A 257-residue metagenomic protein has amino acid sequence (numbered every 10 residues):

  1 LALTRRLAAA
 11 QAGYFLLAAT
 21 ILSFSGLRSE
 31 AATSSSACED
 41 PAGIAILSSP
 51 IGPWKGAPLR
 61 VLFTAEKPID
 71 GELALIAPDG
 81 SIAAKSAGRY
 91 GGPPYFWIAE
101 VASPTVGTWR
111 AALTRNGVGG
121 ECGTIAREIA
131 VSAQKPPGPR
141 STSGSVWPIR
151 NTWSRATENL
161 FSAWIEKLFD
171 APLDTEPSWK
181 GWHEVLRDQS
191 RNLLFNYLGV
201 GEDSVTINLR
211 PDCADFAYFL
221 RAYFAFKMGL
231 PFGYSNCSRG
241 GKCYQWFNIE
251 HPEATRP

Functional and structural regions predicted by a protein language model:
Q11-F24: Bacterial N-terminal signal peptides
A32-W54: Short, compositionally biased P/S/T/A/G/V-rich stretches that sit at domain boundaries
L47-S49, P58-E66: Short edge beta-strand/loop segments characteristic of extracellular beta-sandwich folds
L75-A83, V118: Change "in extracellular beta-sheet-rich domains … of secreted and cell-surface proteins" to "in beta-sheet-rich domains
S86, G119-S132: Edge beta-strands of extracellular beta-sandwich domains
G91-I98: Aromatic sugar-binding surface patches on proteins that engage polysaccharides or sugar-phosphate polymers
E100-T108: Surface-exposed, short loops/turns at beta-strand junctions within beta-sandwich domains
K135-P257: Active-site-adjacent structural elements in enzyme catalytic domains
